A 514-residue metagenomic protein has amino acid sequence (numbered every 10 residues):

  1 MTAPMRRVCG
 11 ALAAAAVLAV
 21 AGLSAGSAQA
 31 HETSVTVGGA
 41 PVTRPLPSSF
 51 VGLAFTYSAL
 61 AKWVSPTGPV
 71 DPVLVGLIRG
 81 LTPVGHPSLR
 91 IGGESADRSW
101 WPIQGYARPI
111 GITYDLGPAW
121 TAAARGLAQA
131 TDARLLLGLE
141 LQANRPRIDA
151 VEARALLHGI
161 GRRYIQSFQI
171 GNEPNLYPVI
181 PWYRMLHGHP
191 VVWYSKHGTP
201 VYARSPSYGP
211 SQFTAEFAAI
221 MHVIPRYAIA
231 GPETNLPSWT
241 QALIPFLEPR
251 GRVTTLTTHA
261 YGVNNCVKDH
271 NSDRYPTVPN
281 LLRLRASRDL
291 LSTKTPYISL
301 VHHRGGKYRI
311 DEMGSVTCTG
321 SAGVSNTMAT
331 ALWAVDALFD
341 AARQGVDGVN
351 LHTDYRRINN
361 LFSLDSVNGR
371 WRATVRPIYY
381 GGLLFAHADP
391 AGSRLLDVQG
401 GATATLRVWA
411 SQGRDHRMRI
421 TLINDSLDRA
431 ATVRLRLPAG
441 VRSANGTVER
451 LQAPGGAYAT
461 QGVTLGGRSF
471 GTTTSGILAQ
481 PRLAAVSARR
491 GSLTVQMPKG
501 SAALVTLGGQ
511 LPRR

Functional and structural regions predicted by a protein language model:
M1-A13: Bacterial N-terminal signal peptides that target proteins for export
L12, V17, G22-Q241, P245-T255 (+3 more regions): Non-catalytic accessory regions flanking glycosidase/transglycosidase catalytic cores in CAZymes
I112-T113, R285-A286, S325-T327: A generic structural signal for short
V263-V316: Glycoside hydrolase catalytic-domain groove-lining segments
T319: Non-catalytic carbohydrate-binding regions of carbohydrate-active enzymes
